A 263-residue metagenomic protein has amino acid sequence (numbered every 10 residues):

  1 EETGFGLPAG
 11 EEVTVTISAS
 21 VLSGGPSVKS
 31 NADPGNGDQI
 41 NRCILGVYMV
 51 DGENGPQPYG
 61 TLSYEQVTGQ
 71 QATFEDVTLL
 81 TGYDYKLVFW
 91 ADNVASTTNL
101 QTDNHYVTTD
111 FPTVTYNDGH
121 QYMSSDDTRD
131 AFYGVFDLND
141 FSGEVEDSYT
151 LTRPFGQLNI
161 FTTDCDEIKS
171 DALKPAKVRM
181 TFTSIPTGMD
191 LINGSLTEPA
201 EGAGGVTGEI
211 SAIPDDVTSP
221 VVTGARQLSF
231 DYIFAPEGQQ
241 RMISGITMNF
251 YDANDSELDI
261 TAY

Functional and structural regions predicted by a protein language model:
E1-S20, I160: Bacterial Sec-dependent N-terminal signal peptides
E12-T16, Q71-T73, E144-E146, Q157 (+1 more regions): Intrinsic-disorder/low-complexity, polar/charged segments enriched in Ser/Thr/Lys/Arg/Asp/Glu/Gln
T14-S18, I44, K86-V88, E146-S148 (+3 more regions): Beta-strand secondary-structure signal
V21-S23, D164: Short solvent-exposed capping/turn motifs at the termini of beta-strands
A32-T102, E167-Y263: Tryptophan-paired
E65-V67, A95-E146, D216-T218, D255-Y263: Structured interaction patches on ligand/partner-binding surfaces of diverse proteins
F141-S142, T150-T152, R179-T183: A short mid-domain helix/strand-loop element embedded in enzyme catalytic domains that forms or borders the active-site
T152-K169: Surface-exposed interaction/gating patches
